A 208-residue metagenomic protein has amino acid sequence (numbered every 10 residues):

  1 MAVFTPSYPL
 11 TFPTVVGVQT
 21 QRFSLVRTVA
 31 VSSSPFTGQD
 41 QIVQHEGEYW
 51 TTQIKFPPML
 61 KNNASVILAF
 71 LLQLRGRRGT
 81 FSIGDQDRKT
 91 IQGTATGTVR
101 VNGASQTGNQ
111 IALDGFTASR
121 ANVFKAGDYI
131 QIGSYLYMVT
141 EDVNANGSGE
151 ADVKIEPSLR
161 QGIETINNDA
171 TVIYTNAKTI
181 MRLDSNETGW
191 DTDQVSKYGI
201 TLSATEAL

Functional and structural regions predicted by a protein language model:
M1-L208: Extracellular/virion structural assembly segments
